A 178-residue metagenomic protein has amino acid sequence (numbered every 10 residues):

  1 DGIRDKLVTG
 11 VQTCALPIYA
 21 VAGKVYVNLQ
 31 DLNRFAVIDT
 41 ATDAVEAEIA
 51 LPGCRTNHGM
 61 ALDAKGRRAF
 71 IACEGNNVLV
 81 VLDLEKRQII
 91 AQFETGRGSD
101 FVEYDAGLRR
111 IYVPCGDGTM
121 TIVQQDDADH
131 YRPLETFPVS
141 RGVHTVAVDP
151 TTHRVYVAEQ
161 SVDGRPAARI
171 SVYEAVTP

Functional and structural regions predicted by a protein language model:
D1-C14: Single conserved hydrophobic/aromatic residue that forms the stacking wall/gate of nucleotide- or nucleobase-binding
V11, A15-N28, L32, P52-R68 (+3 more regions): Beta-rich, blade/repeat-based domains predominating in secreted/periplasmic proteins but also intracellular
V11, A44-A50, Q88-F93, R132-F137: A short beta-strand motif characteristic of beta-propeller blades
Q30, E74, G116, Q160-V162: Short loop/turn segments immediately following the C-termini of beta-strands
R34-A36, V78-V80, T119-V123, G164-E174: Structural motif
D39-D43, D83-R87, Q125-D129, A175-T177: Short loop/turn segments that connect beta-strands within beta-propeller blades
H144-P178: Blade-level signature of beta-propeller repeat domains, shared across WD40, Kelch, NHL, RCC1 and BNR/Asp-box propellers
